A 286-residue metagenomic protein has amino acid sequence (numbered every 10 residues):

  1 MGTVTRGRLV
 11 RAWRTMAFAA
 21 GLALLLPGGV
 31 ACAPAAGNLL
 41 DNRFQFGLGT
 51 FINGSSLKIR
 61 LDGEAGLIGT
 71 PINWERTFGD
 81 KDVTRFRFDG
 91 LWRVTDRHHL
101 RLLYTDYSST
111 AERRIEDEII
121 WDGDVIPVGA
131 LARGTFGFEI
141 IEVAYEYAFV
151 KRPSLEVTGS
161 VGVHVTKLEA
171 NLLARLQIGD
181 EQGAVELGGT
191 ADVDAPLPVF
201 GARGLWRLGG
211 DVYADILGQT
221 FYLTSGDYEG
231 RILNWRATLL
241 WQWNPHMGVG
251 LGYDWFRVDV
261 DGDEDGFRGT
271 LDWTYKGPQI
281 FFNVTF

Functional and structural regions predicted by a protein language model:
M1-N42: Cleavable N-terminal export/targeting peptides
G29-Y107, G277-T285: Short glycine/proline- and aromatic-enriched beta-strand/turn motifs that initiate or cap beta-hairpins
L48-T50, F88-W92, V143-Y147, V161-V163 (+4 more regions): Residues on the lipid-exposed face of transmembrane beta-strands in outer-membrane beta-barrel proteins
S56-V83, D106-E139, T166-A195, L223-Y228 (+1 more regions): Extracellular/periplasm-exposed beta-strand and loop segments of Gram-negative cell-envelope proteins, dominated by
R97-L100, P153-L155, G210-A214, H246-V249: Repeated loop/turn-to-beta-strand initiation elements of outer-membrane beta-barrel proteins
A191-W206, D211-D215: Short helix-loop boundary/capping segments
A195-G201, G230-T238, W273-Q279: Transmembrane beta-barrel architecture of outer membranes
Y213-G226: Transmembrane beta-strand segments that form the barrel wall of outer-membrane beta-barrel proteins
